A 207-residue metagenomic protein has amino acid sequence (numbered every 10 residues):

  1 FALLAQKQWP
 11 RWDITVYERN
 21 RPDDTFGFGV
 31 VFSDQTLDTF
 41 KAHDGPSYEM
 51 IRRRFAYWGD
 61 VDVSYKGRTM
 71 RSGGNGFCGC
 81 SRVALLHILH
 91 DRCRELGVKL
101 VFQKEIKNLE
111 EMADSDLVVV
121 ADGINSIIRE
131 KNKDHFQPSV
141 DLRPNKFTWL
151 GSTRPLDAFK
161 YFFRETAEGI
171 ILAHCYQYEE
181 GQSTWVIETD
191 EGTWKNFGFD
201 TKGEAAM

Functional and structural regions predicted by a protein language model:
F1, P22, N125: Conserved Rossmann-like nucleotide-cofactor binding loop
F1-A2, C93: Small-residue (primarily alanine) positions within well-ordered alpha-helices, especially packing/interaction faces
L3, F28-G29, E130-K133: Short amphipathic alpha-helical segments
L4-F28: Glycine-rich FAD pyrophosphate-binding loop
D23-F26, R71-S72, W194-N196: A short acidic, helix-capping loop that chelates divalent metal ions and anchors anionic groups
F26-G29, G76, F197-D200: Short, solvent-exposed loop/turn segments at secondary-structure boundaries
D34-W149: Conserved N-terminal helical subregion
D91, K104, D114-M207: Conserved FAD-binding catalytic core of PHBH/FMO-like flavoproteins
